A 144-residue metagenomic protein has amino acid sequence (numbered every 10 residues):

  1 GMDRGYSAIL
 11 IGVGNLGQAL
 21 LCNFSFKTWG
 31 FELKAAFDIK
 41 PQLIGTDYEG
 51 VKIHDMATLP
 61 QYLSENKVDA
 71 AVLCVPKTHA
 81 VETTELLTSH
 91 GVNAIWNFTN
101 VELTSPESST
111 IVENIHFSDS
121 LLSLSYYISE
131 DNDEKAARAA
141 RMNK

Functional and structural regions predicted by a protein language model:
G1-S7: HTH-adjacent hinge/linker in prokaryotic transcriptional regulators
I11-G12: Conserved N-terminal Rossmann-fold NAD(P)-binding element of oxidoreductases
L16: Hydrophobic/small residue at the entry helix of a nucleotide-binding pocket
F24-T28, L87-H90: Short, solvent-exposed amphipathic alpha-helical segments in soluble enzyme and RNA/protein-processing domains
K27-E49: NAD(P)-binding Rossmann-fold cofactor-contacting core
G50-M142: Phosphate-bearing ligand-interacting subdomains that bind or position ATP/ADP/UDP/GDP/NAD(P) or nucleotide-linked
